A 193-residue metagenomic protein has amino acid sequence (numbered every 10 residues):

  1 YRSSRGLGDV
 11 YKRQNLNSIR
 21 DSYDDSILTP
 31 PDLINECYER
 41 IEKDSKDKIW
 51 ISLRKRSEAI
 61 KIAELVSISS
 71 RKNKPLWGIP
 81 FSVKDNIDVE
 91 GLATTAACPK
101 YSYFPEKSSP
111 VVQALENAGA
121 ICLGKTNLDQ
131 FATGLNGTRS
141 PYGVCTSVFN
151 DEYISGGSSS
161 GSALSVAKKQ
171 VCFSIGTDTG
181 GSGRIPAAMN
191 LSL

Functional and structural regions predicted by a protein language model:
Y1-Y11: Single conserved hydrophobic/aromatic residue that forms the stacking wall/gate of nucleotide- or nucleobase-binding
K12-T179: Gly/Ser-rich catalytic/binding loops embedded in alpha/beta enzyme cores
G183: A ligand-binding cleft/hinge motif common to bilobed small-molecule-binding domains
M189-S192: Mobile "lid/hinge" segments at catalytic clefts and subdomain interfaces of large enzymes
